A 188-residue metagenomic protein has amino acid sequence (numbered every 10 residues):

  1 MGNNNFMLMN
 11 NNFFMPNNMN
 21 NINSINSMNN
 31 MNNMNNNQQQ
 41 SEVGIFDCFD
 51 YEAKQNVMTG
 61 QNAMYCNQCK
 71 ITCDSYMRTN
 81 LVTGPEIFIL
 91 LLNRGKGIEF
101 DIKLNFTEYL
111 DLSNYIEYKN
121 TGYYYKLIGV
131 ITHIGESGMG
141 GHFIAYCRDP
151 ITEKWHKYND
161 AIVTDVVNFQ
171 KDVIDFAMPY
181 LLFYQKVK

Functional and structural regions predicted by a protein language model:
G2-P16, N33-K188: Exposed substrate/partner-binding surface patches
M19-M34: Long, intrinsically disordered low-complexity tandem-repeat segments
